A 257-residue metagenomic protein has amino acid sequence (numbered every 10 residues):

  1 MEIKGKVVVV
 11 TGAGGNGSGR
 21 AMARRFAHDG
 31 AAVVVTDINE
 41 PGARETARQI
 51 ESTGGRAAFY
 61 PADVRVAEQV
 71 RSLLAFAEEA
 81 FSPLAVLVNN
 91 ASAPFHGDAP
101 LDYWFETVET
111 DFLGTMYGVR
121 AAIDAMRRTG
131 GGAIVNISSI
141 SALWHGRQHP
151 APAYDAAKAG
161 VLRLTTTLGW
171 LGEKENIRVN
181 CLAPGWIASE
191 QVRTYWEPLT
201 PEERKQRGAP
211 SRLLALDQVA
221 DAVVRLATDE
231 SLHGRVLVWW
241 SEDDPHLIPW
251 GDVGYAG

Functional and structural regions predicted by a protein language model:
I3-V33: Canonical Rossmann dinucleotide-binding motif of NAD(H)/NADP(H)-dependent dehydrogenases/reductases, specifically
K6, G55-R56, P83-L84, M126-I140 (+2 more regions): Active-site loop of short-chain dehydrogenase/reductase
E40-P41, P61-L73, L101: The beta1-alpha1 cofactor-binding region of Rossmann-like NAD(H)/NADP(H)-dependent oxidoreductases
F95-V108: Substrate-binding pocket helix/loop in short-chain dehydrogenase/reductase
V119-R120, T166: A short, exposed helix-loop element centered on a Lys and neighboring polar residues
V135-G160, T165-T166, W170-K174, W186-I187: Catalytic loop of short-chain dehydrogenase/reductase
C181, E203-W250: C-terminal helical subdomain
